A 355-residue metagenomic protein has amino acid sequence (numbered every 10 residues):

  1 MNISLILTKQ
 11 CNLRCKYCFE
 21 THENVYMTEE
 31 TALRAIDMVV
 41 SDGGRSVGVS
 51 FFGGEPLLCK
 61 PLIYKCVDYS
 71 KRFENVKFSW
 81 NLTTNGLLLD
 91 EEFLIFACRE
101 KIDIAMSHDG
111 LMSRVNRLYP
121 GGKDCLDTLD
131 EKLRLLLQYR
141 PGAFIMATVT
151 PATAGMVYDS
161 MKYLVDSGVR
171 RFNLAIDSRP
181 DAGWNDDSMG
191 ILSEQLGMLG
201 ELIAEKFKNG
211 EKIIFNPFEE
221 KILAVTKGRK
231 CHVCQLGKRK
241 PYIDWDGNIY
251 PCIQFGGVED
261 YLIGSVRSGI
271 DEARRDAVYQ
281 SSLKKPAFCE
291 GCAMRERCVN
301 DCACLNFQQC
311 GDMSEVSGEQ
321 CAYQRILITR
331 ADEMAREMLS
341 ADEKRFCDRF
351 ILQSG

Functional and structural regions predicted by a protein language model:
N2-E30: Canonical Radical SAM [4Fe-4S] cluster-binding loop centered on the CxxxCxxC motif and its immediate flanking residues
I3, L33-S50, C59-D177, G183-W184: Radical SAM/AdoMet-radical enzyme domain recognition
L7-R14, E55-L58, C289, R295-E296: Cysteine-centered iron-sulfur cluster-binding motifs in ferredoxin-type domains/subunits of redox enzymes
Q10, R14, C18-T21, G237 (+4 more regions): Cys/His-rich metal-chelating microdomains
E20-V25, R117-K123, S188, Q309: Short glycine-enriched, charge-decorated loop/helix-capping segments at active-site entrances that position
L118-D130, R134-K240, D246, Q254-L262: Radical SAM enzyme [4Fe-4S]-AdoMet core and its adjacent flexible, acidic and glycine-rich loops/tails across
G256-G355: Flexible mid-to-C-terminal extensions adjoining Fe-S/redox cofactors in radical SAM and related proteins
